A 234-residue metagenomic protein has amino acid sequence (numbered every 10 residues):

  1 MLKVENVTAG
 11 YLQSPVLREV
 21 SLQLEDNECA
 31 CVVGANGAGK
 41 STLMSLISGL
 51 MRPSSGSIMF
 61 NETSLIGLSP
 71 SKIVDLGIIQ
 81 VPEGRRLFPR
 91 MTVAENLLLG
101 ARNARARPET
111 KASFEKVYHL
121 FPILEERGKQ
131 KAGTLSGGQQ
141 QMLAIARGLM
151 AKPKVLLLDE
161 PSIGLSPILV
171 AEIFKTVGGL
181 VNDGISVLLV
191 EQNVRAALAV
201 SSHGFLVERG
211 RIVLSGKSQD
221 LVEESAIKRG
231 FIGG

Functional and structural regions predicted by a protein language model:
L12, L68, V93-K111, L120-P122 (+2 more regions): ABC-type ATPase nucleotide-binding domains, specifically the catalytic core motifs of the NBD
V33-A35: The feature captures the beta-strand-to-loop junction immediately N-terminal to the Walker
S48: Helix-to-loop junction immediately C-terminal to a conserved catalytic motif
G56-S64, L76, E109-F114, G216: Conserved ABC transporter NBD signature motif
K131-L135: Conserved ABC ATPase signature
G148-L149: ABC ATPase C-loop
K152: Conserved catalytic motifs of ABC-family nucleotide-binding domains
